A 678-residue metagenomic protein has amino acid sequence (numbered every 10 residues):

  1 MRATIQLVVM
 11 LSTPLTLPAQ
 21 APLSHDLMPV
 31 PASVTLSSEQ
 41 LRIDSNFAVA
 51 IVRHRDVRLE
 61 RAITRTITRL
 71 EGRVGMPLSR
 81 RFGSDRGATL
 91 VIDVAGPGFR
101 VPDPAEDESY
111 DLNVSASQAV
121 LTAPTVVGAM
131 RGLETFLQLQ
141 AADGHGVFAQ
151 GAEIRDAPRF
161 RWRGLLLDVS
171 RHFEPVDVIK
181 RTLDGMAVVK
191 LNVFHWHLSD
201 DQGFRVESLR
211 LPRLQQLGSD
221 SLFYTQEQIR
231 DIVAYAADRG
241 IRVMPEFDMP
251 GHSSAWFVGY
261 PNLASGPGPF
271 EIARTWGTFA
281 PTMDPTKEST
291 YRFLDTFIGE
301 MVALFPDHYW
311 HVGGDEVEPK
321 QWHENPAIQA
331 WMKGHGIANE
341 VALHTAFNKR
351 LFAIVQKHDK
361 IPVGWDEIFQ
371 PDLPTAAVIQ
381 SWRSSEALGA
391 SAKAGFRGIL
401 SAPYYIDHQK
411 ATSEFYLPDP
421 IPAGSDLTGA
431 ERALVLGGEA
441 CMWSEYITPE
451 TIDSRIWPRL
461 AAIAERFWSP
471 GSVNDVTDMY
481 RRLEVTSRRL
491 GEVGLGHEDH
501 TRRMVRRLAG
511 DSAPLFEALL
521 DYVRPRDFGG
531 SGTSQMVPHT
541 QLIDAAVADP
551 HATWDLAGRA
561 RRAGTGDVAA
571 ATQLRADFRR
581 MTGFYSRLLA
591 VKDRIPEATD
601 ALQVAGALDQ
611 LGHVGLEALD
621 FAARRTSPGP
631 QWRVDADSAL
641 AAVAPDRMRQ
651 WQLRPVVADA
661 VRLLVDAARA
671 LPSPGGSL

Functional and structural regions predicted by a protein language model:
T4-T16: Bacterial N-terminal signal peptides
Q20-F160, F467-T477, R481-G494: Contiguous, structured surface segment used for ligand recognition
L23, L27-V30, T35-S37, R42-S45 (+2 more regions): Substrate-binding groove of N-acetylhexosamine-processing glycoside hydrolases
V52, V94-A95, A123, S199 (+6 more regions): Active-site-proximal beta-strand/loop segments in catalytic clefts of secreted hydrolases
V57-L59, F173-P175, D201-R205, P250-W256 (+6 more regions): Flexible loop/turn segments at secondary-structure boundaries
M76, L191, I241, K360 (+1 more regions): Short glycine/serine/threonine/alanine-rich loop segments
F99-Y309, N325, R350, I354 (+2 more regions): Feature activates predominantly on carbohydrate-active enzymes
G313-A330, H335-I337: N-terminal leader/propeptide and maturation segments of large enzyme subunits in energy/redox metabolism and hydrolases
